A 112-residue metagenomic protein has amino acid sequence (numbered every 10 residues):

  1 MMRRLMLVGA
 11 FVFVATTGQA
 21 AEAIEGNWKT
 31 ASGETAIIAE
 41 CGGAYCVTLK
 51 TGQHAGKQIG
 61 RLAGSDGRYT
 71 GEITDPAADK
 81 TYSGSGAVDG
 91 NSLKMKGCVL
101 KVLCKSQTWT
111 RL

Functional and structural regions predicted by a protein language model:
M1-R4: Positively charged n-region of N-terminal signal peptides that target proteins for export
F13-A21: Sec/Tat signal peptide C-region and signal peptidase I cleavage site
E22-S85: Central antiparallel beta-sheet cores of small beta-barrel/beta-sandwich binding domains
S85-S106: Short, exposed beta-strand-loop hairpins at the edges of beta-sheets in extracellular/periplasmic proteins
